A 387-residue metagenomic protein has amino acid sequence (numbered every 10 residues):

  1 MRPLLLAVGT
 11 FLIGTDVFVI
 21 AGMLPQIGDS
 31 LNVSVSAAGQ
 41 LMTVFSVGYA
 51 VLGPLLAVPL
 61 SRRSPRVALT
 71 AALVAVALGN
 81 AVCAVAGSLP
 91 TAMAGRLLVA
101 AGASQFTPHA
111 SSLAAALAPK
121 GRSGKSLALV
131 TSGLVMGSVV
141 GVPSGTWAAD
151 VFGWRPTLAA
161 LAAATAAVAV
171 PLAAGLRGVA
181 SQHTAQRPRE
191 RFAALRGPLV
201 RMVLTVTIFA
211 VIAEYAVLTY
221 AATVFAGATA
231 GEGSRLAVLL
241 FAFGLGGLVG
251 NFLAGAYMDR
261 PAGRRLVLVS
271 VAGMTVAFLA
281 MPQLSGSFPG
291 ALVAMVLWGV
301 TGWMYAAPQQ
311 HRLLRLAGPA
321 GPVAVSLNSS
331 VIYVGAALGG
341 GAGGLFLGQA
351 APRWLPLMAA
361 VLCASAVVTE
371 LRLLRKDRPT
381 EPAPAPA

Functional and structural regions predicted by a protein language model:
S30-N32, S64, V85-T91, L284-S285: Helix-breaking motifs and short loop linkers at transmembrane-helix boundaries and internal kinks in secondary membrane
V51-G87: Conserved MFS/SLC helix-loop-helix module at the cytosolic interface between two early adjacent transmembrane helices
L52-P65, G250-G263, L347: Helix-to-loop junctions at the C-terminal end of transmembrane segments in multipass secondary transporters
G79, P90-L98, P289-L297: Paired small-residue
L89-T91, P119-R177: Helix-loop-helix hairpin linking two adjacent transmembrane segments in secondary transporters
G95-L134: Cytoplasmic helix-loop-helix junction between adjacent transmembrane helices in 12-TM secondary transporters
G175-V206: Juxtamembrane intracellular "pre-TM" segments in multi-pass secondary transporters
R264-P308: C-terminal transmembrane helical hairpin of 12-TM major facilitator-type secondary transporters
